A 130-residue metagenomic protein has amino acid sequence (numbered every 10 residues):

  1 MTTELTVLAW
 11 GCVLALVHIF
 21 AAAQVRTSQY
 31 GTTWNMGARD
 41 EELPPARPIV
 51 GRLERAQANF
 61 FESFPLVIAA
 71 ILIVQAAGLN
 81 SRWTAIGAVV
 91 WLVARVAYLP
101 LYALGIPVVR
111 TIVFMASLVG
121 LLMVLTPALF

Functional and structural regions predicted by a protein language model:
T2-R39: N-terminal signal-anchor transmembrane alpha helix
W10-V13, Q57, V89-V93, I112 (+1 more regions): Hydrophobic residues within alpha-helical transmembrane segments of multi-pass solute transporters/permease subunits
R47-F61: Interfacial helix-start motif at the membrane-water boundary
A58-I71: Core segments of transmembrane alpha-helices that mediate helix-helix packing or line hydrophobic substrate/ligand
L79-V90: Structural signature of hydrophobic alpha-helical transmembrane segments
V96-V119: Interfacial loop-to-transmembrane junctions
M123-F130: Juxtamembrane boundary at the C-terminal end of a transmembrane helix
